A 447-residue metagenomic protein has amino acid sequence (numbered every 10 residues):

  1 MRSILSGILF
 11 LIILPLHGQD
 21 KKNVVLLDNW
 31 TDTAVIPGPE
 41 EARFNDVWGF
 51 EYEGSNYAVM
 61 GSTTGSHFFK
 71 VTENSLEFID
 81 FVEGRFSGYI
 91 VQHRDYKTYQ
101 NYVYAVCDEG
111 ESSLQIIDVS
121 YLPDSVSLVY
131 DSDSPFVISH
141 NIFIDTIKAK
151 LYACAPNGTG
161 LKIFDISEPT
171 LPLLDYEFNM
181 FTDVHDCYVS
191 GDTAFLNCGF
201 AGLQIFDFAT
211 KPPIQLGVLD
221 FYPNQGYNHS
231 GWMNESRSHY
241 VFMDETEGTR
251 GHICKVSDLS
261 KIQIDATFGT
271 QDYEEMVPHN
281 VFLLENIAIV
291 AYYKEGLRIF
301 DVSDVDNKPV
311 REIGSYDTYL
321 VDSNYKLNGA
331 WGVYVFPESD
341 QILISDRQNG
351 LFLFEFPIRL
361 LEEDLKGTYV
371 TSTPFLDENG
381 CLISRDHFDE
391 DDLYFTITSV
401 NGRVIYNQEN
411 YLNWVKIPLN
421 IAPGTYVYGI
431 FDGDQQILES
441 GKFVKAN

Functional and structural regions predicted by a protein language model:
M1-K21, L438: Bacterial Sec-dependent N-terminal signal peptides
G18-R359: Feature marking well-ordered beta-strand scaffolds used for ligand recognition
T64, D391-L393, Y426: Short beta-strand/loop motifs in extracellular/secreted proteins, especially within beta-sandwich accessory domains
F143, N179, G269, D317 (+3 more regions): Generic structural detector for well-ordered beta-strands
E355-N379, D386-F388, R403, N447: Residue-level detector of functionally pivotal "anchor" positions at catalytic/ligand-binding pockets or at interdomain
I383-R385, P423-N447: C-terminal tail/sorting-segment detector
F388, V404-A422, G433-E439: Glycine-centered tight-turn motifs at strand-turn-strand junctions
I397-I405, Y426: Short, glycine-anchored, charge-dense loop/turn motifs used at functional sites
